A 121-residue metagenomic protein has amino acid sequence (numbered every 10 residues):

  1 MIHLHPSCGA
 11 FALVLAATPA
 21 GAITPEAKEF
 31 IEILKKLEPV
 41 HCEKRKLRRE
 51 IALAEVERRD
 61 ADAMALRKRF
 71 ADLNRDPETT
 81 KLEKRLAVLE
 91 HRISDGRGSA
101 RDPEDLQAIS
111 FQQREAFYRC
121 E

Functional and structural regions predicted by a protein language model:
M1-G9: Bacterial N-terminal signal peptides that target proteins for export
H3, L37, R114-E115: Disulfide-bonded cysteine motifs in exported proteins
F11-A12, K46: Extracellular/secretory pathway and lumenal proteins
A17-P19: N-terminal signal peptide c-region/cleavage motif recognized by signal peptidases
G21-M64, Y118-C120: Immediate post-signal-peptide N-terminus of mature secreted/exported proteins
R67-E121: Compact alpha-helical subdomains of small soluble proteins
